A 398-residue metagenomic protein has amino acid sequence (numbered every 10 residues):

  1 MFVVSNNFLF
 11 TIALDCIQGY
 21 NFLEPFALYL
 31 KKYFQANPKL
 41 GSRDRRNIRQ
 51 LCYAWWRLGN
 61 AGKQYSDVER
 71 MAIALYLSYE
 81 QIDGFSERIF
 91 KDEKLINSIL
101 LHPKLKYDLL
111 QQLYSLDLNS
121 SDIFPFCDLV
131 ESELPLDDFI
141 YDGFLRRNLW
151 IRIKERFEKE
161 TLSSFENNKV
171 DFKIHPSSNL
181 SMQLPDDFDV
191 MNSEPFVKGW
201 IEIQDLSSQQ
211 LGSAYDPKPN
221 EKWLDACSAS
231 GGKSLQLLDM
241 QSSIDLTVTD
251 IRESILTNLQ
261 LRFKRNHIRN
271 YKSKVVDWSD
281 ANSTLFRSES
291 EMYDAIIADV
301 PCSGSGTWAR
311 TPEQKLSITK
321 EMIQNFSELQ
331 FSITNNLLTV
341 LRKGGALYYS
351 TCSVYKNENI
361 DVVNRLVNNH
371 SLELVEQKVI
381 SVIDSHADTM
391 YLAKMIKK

Functional and structural regions predicted by a protein language model:
M1-K398: S-adenosylmethionine
